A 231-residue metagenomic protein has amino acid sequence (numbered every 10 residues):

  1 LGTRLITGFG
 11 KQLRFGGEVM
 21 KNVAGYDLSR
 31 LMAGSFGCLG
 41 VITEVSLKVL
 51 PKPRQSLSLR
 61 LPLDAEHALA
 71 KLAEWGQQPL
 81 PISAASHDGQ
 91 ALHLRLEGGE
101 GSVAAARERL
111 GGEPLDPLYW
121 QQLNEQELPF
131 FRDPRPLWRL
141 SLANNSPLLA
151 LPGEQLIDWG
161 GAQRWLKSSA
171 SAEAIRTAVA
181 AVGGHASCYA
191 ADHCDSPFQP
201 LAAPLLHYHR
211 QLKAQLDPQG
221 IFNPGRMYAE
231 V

Functional and structural regions predicted by a protein language model:
L1-P81: FAD-binding subdomain of flavoenzyme oxidoreductases
G2, A84-S86, E154-L156: Short, surface-exposed charged micro-motifs
I6, E44, R95-E97, L166-S168: Short beta-strand-to-turn element immediately C-terminal to the catalytic PLP-Schiff-base lysine in fold type I
R14, V103-A105, P224: Short helix/loop capping segments that flank catalytic or ligand/cofactor-binding pockets
A24-Y26, A105, R176: A short, polar/proline- and glycine-enriched secondary-structure boundary/capping micro-motif
R54-L118: A conserved active-site cap/scaffold subdomain adjacent to cofactor or substrate pockets
G89, E113-V231: Conserved glycine-rich FAD pyrophosphate-binding loop
